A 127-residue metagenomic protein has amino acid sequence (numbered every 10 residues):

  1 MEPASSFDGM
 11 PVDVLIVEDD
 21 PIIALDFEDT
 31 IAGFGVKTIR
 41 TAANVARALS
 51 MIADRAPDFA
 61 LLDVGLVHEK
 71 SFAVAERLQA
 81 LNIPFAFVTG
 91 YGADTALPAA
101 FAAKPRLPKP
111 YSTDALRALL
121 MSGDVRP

Functional and structural regions predicted by a protein language model:
M1-D13, P108, S112-P127: Non-catalytic signal-transmission and effector/linker regions of two-component phosphorelay proteins
E18: Conserved acidic carboxylate
P21-R40: Two-component/phosphorelay signaling modules centered on CheY-like receiver
T41-F59: Acidic, metal-coordinating helix/loop segments flanking the phosphotransfer/catalytic sites of two-component signaling
N44, H68-A73: Acidic catalytic/metal-coordinating carboxylates
D63: Active-site residues of response regulator receiver
A73, A80, Y91-K109, T113-D114 (+1 more regions): Alpha4 helix (beta4-alpha4-beta5 surface) of REC/receiver domains from two-component response regulators
A86-V88: Hydrophobic/aromatic residues positioned on beta-strands within the core alpha/beta folds
